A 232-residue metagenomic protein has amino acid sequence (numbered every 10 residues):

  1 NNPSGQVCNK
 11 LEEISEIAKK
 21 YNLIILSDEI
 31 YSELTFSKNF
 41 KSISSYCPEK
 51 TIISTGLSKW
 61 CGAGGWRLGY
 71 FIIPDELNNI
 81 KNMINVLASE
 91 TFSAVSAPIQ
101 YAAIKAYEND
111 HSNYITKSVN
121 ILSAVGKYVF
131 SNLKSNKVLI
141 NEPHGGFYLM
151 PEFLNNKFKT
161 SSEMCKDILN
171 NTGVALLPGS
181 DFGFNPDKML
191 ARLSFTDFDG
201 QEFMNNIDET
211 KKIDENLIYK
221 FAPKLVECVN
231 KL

Functional and structural regions predicted by a protein language model:
N1-K38: Active-site phosphate-binding strand-loop segment of PLP-dependent enzymes
K20-Y21, N136, T172: Helix C-cap/helix->beta junction micro-motif
E49-N120, F130-L133, E215: Conserved core segment of the aminotransferase class I/II
I104, N120-F130, I140-F153, M189: Conserved glycine-rich beta-strand-loop-beta hairpin in the small C-terminal domain of fold type I
K157-E163, Q201-M204: Short, conserved charged micro-motifs
D167-L176, F182-L232: PLP-dependent enzyme catalytic core of the Aspartate aminotransferase-like
